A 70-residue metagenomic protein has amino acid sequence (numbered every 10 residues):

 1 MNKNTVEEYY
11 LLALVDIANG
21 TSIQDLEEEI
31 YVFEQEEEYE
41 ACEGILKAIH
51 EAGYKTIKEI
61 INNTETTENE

Functional and structural regions predicted by a protein language model:
M1-A18, T66-E70: Short, charge-rich, low-complexity alpha-helical interaction segments
A18-T21, E34: Hydrophobic/aromatic side-chain positions at a characteristic register within alpha-helices of tetratricopeptide repeats
